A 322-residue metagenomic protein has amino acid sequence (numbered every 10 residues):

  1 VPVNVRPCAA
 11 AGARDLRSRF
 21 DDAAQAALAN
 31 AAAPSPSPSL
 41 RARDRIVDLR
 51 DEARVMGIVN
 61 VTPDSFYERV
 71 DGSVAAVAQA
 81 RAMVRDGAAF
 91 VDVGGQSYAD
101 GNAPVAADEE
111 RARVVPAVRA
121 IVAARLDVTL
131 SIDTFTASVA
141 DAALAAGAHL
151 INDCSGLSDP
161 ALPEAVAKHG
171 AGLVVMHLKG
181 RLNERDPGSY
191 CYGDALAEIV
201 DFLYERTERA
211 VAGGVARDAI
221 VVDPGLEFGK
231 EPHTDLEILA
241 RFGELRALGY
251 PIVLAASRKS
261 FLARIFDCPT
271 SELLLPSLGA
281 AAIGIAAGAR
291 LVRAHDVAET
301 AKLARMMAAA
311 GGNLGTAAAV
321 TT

Functional and structural regions predicted by a protein language model:
V1-N60, E208-V211, V215, G311-T322: N-terminal amphipathic alpha-helix/helix-capping segment at the start of soluble metabolic enzymes
P2-R6, A42, S65-A82, Y98-A123 (+5 more regions): Active-site-adjacent loop and "lid" segments of alpha/beta metabolic enzymes
A27-A32, A146, G225, A263-I265: N-terminal start-of-chain detector that recognizes signal peptides and the immediate post-cleavage beginning
L49-G57, V84-G95: N-terminal glycine-rich anion-binding loops that anchor highly charged ligand groups
A88, L226, V297: Active-site metal-binding loops of divalent metal-dependent hydrolases
R217-A219: Short acidic capping loops at alpha-helix termini that bridge into adjacent secondary structure
